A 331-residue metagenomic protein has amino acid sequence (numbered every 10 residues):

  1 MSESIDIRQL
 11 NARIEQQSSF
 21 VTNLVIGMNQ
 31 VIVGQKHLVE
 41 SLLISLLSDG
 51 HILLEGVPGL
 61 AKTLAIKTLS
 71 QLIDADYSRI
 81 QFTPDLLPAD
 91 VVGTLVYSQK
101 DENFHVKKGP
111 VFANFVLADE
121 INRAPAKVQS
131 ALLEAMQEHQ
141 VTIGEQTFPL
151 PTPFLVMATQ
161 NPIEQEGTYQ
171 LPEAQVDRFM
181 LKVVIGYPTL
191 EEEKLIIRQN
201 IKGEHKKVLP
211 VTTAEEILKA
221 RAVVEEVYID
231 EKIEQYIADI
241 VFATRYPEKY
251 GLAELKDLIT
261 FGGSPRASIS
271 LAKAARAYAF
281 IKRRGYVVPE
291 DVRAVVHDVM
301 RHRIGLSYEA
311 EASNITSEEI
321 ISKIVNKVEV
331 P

Functional and structural regions predicted by a protein language model:
M1-R8, I14, P247-P331: C-terminal engagement/docking regions of AAA+ P-loop ATPases
R13-L60, F242: Pre-Walker A (pre-P-loop) alpha-helix and adjacent loop at the N terminus of AAA/AAA+ ATPase modules, a conserved
R13-S18, V31, T168, K182-E254 (+4 more regions): Conserved C-terminal "switch" segment of AAA+ ATPases
S41-I44, Y97-L117: Conserved alpha-helical scaffold flanking the Walker A/P-loop in AAA+ ATPase domains
L46-T83: Walker A/P-loop
G56, D119-E120, A131: Walker B catalytic acidic pair
V57, V91, T159: P-loop (Walker A) phosphate-binding loop of NTP-binding proteins
S98-E102, E120, A124, V128 (+2 more regions): Canonical AAA+ ATPase core
